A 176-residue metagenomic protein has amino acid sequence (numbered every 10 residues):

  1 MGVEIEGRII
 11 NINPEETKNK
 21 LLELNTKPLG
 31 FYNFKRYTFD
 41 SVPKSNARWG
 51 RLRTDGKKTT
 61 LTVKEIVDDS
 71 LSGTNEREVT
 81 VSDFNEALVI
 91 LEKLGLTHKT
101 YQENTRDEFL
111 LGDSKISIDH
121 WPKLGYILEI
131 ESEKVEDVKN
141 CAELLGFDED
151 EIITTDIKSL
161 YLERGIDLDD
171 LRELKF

Functional and structural regions predicted by a protein language model:
M1-K115, D148-F176: N-terminal strand-loop-strand beta-hairpin
I10, E133-V135: Short amphipathic alpha-helical "recognition" segments used for binding
V67-S70, L124, E136: Short, surface-exposed beta-strand-loop junctions and turns on beta-sheet-rich folds
W121-K123, E133, D148: Secondary-structure transition motif
V138-I152: Long, well-ordered alpha-helical scaffolding segments within enzyme catalytic domains, especially pronounced
